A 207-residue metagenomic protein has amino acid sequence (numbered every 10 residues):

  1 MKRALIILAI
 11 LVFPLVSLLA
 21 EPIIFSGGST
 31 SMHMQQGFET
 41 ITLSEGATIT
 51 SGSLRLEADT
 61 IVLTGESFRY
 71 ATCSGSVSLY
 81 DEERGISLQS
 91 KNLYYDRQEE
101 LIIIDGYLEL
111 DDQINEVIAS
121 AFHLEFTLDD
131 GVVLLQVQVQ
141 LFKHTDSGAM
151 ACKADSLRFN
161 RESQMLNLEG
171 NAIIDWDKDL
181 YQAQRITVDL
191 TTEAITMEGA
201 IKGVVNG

Functional and structural regions predicted by a protein language model:
M1-G207: Mature-chain termini and adjacent capping regions
